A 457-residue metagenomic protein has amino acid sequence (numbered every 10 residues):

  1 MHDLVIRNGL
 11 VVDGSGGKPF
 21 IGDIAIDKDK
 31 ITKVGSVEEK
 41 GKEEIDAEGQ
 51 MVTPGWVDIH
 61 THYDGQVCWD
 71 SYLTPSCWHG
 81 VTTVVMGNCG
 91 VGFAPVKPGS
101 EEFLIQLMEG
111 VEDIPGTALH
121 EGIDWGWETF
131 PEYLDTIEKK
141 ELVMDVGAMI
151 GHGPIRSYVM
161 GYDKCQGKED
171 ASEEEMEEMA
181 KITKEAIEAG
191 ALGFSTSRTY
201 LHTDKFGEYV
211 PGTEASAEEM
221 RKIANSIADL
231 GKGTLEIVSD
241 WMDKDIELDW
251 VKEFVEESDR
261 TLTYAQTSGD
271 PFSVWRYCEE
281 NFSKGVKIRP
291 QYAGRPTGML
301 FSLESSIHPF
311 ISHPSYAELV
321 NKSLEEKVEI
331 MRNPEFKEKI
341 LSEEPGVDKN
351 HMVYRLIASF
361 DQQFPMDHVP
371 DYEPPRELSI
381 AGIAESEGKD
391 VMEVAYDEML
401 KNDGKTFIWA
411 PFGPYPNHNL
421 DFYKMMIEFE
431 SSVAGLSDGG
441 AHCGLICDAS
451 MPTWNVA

Functional and structural regions predicted by a protein language model:
M1-V5, L10-G55: Histidine-rich, glycine-flanked metal-binding segment
G9, D29, G49, H60 (+6 more regions): Divalent metal-coordination and catalytic microenvironments
V52-P75: Di-metal (Zn2+ and/or Mg2+/Mn2+) metal-binding site signature of metallo-dependent hydrolases with the MBL/beta-CASP
H62-G65, C89-G92, W241, S268: Acidic, glycine-rich active-site loops and adjacent beta-strand->loop/helix elements that engage anionic groups
W69-G193: Divalent-metal coordination cores built from histidine and acidic residues
Y133-I137, V143, M149-Y162, G167-E175 (+3 more regions): Active-site neighborhoods of metal-dependent hydrolases
